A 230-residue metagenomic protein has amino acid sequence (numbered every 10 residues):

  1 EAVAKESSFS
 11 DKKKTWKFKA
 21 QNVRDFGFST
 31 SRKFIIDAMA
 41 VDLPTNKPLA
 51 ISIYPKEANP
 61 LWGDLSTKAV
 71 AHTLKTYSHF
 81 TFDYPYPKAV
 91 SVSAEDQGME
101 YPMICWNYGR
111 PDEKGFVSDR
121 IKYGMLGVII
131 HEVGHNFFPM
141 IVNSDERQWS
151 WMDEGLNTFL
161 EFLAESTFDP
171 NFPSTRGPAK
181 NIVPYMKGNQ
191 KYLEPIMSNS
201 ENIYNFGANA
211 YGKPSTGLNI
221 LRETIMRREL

Functional and structural regions predicted by a protein language model:
E1-I130, F159: Hydrophobic helix-coil surface modules that form long, contiguous segments used for peptide/substrate interaction
T45-P48, C105, I130-F137, P184-S198: Active-site-adjacent bridging/hinge elements
E57-D64, D145-R147, E201-A208: Active-site rim elements
G63-V70, D119-G127, W149-E154, G207-P214 (+2 more regions): Solvent-exposed, acidic/flexible segments
A69-L74, I129, V133, F137 (+2 more regions): Alpha-helical packing segments of well-folded alpha/beta enzyme cores
D83-V92, D145-Q148, N171-S174, E229: Surface-exposed patches in mature extracellular/periplasmic domains of secreted proteins
V133-S150, L163, T167-F168: Catalytic Zn2+-binding segment of zinc metalloproteases
E154-T216, T224: Acidic/His/Gly-enriched intrinsically disordered linker/tail segments that often contain short helix/coil "MoRF-like"
